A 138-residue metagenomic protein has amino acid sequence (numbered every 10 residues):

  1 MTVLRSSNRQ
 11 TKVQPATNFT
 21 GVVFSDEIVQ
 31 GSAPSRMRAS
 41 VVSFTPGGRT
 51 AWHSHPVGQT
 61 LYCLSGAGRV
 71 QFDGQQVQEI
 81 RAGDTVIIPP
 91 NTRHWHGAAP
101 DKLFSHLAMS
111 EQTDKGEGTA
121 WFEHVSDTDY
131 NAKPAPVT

Functional and structural regions predicted by a protein language model:
M1-R36, G118-T138: A short, N-terminal "cap"/entry segment at the start of jelly-roll beta-barrel domains of the cupin/DSBH fold
S25-E27, S40-H55: Conserved short histidine dyad/triad with adjacent acidic residue
T50-H53, V70-Q71, E79, R93-P100: Short beta-strand His + acidic residue motifs that chelate non-heme Fe in jelly-roll/DSBH and cupin folds
P56-R69, D73-G74: Glycine- and acidic-residue-biased ligand/ion/polar-headgroup-sensing regions
T60, I87, D101-A120: A short hydrophobic beta-strand segment most commonly corresponding to one strand of the jelly-roll/cupin
G74-N91: Short acidic-glycine-tyrosine-enriched beta hairpin
